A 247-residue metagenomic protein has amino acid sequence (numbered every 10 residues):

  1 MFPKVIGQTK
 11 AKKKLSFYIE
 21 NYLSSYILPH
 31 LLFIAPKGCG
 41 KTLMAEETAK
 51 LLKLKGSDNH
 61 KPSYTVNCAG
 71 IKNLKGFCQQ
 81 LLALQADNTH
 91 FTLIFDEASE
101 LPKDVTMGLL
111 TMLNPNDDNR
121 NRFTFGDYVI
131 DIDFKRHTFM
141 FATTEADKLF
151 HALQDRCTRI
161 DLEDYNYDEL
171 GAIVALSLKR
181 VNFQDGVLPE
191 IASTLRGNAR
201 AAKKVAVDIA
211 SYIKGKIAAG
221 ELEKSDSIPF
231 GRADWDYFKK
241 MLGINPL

Functional and structural regions predicted by a protein language model:
M1-I34: Pre-Walker A (pre-P-loop) alpha-helix and adjacent loop at the N terminus of AAA/AAA+ ATPase modules, a conserved
E20, K103-F134: Conserved catalytic/switch belt of AAA+ P-loop NTPases
L23-V66, Q80-A86: Walker A/P-loop
D96-A98: Walker B catalytic acidic pair
L110, T144-T158: Short regulatory helix/loop adjacent to the ATP-binding pocket of P-loop NTPases
T144, T158-G171: Conserved AAA+ ATPase "SRH/arginine-finger" region at the nucleotide-binding site
P189-S193, R200-A218: C-terminal helical "lid" of AAA+/P-loop NTPase domains
I213-P246: Conserved C-terminal helix/linker of AAA+ ATPases
